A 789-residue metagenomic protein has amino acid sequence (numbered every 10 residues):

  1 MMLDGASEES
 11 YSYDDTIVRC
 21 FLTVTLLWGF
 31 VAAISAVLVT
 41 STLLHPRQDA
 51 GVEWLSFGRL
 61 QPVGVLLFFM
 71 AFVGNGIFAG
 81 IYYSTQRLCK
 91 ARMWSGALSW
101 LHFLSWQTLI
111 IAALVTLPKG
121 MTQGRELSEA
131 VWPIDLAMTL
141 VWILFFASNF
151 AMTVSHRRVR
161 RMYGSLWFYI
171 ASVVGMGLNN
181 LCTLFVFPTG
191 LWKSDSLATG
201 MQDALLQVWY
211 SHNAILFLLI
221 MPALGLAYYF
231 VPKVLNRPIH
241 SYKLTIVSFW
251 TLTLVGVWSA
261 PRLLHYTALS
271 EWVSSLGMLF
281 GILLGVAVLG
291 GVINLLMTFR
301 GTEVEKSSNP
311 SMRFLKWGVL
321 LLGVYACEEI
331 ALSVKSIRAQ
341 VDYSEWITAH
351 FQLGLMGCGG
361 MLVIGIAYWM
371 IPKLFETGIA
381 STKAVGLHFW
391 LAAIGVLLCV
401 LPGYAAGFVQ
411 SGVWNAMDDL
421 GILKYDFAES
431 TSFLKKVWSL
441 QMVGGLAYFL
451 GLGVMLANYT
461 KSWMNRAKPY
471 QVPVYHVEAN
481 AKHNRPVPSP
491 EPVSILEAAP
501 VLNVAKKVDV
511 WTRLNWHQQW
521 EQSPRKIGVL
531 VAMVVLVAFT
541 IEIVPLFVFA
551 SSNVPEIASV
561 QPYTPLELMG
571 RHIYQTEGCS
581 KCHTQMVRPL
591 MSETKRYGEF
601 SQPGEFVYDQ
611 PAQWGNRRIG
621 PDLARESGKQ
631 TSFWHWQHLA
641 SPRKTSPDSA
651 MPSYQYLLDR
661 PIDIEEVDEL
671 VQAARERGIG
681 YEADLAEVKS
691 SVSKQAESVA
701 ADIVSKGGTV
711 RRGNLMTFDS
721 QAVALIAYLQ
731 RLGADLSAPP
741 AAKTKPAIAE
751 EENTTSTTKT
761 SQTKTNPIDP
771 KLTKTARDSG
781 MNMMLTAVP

Functional and structural regions predicted by a protein language model:
M1-D15: Short, Lys/Arg-rich, polar N-terminal cytosolic tail immediately upstream of the first transmembrane signal-anchor
R19-P46, A50, W54-M121, W132-V154 (+17 more regions): Hydrophobic cores of alpha-helical transmembrane segments in multi-pass integral membrane proteins
K507-Y563, Y681-D684, Q695-D702, Y728-T755 (+2 more regions): Post-cleavage N-terminal segment of exported redox proteins
V531-L536, K581, K595-Q721: Electron-transfer interface patches adjacent to heme c in soluble/periplasmic c-type cytochromes and di-/multiheme
S552-Q575, P589-L590, T594, I619 (+5 more regions): Electrostatic cytochrome c docking/interface patches
Y563-Q585, E599-Q602, L725: Sequence/structural segment immediately N-terminal to covalent heme-attachment motifs in c-type and related
L568, H572, P621, F633 (+2 more regions): Solvent-exposed, polar/charged alpha-helical surfaces in well-ordered, non-transmembrane soluble domains, broadly
C582, D648-S653, L736-K745: Surface-exposed patches in mature extracellular/periplasmic domains of secreted proteins
